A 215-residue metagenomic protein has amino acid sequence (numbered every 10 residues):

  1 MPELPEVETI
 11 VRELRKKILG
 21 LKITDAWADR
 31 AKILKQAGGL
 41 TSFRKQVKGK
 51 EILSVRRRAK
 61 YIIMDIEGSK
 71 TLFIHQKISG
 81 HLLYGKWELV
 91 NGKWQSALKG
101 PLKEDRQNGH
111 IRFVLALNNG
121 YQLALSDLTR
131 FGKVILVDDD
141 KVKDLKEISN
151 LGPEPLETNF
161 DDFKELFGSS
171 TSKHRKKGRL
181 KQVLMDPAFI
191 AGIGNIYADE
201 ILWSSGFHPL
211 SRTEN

Functional and structural regions predicted by a protein language model:
M1-V134: Gly/Gly-Pro- and Ser/Thr-rich, intrinsically disordered tail segments characteristic of DNA damage-repair and tolerance
K22-F43, K48, R56, E165-N215: Basic, nucleic-acid-binding surfaces and adjacent catalytic neighborhoods in DNA/RNA-processing proteins
L72-A191, Y197-S204: Phosphate/anion-contacting hairpin/loop surfaces
